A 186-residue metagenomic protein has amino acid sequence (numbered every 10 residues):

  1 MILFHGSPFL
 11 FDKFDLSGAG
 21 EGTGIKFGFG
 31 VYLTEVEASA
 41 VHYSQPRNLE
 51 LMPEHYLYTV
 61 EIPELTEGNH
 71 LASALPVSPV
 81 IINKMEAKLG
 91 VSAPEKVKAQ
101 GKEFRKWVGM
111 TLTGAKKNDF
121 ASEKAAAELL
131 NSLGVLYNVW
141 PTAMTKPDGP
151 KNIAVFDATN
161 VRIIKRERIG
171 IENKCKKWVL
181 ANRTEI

Functional and structural regions predicted by a protein language model:
M1-E37, V41-I186: Active-site and NAD+-binding cores of ADP-ribose-processing enzymes
